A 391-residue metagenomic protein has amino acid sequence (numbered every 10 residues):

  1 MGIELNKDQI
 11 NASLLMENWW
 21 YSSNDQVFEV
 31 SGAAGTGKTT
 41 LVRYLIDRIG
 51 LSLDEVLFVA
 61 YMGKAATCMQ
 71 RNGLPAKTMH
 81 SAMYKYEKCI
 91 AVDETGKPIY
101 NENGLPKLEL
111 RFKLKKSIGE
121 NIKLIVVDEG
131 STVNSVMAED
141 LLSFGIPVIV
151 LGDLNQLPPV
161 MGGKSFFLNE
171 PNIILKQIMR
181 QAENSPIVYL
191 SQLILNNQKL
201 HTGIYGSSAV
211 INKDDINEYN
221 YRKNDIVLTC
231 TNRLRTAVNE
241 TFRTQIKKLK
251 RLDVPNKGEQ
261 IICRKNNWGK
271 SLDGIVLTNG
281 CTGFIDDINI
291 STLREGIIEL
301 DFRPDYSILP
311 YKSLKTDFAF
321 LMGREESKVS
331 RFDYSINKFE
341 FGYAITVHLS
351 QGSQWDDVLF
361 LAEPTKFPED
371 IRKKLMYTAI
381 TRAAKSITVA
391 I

Functional and structural regions predicted by a protein language model:
M1-I391: Conserved ATP-binding/catalytic motifs of P-loop helicase motor domains
